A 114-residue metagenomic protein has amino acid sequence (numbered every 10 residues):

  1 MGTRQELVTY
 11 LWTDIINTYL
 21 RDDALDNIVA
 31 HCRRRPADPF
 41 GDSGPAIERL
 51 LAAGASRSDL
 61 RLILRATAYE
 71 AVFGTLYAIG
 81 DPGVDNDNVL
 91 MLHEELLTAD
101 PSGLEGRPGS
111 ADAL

Functional and structural regions predicted by a protein language model:
M1-V29, N86-L114: Polybasic, proline/glycine-rich intrinsically disordered low-complexity segments
T18-A68: Amphipathic alpha-helical interaction modules
A46-G103: Amphipathic protein-protein interaction modules
